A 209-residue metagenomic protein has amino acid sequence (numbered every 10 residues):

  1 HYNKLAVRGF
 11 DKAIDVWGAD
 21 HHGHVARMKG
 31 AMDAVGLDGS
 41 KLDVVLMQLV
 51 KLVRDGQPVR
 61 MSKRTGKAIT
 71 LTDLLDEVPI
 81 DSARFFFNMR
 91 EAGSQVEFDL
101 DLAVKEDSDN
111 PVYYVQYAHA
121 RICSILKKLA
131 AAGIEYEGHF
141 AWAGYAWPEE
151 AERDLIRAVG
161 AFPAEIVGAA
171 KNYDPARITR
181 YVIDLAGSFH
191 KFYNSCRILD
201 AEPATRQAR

Functional and structural regions predicted by a protein language model:
H1-R209: Non-catalytic interaction-recognition regions
